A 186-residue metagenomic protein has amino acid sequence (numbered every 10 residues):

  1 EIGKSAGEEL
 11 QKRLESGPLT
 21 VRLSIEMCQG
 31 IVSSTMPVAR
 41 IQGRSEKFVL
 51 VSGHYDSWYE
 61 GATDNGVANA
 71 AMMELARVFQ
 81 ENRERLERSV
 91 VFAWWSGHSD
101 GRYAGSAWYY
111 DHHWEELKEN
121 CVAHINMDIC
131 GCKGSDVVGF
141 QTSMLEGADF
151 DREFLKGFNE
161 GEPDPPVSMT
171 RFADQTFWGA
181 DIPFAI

Functional and structural regions predicted by a protein language model:
E1-I2, G7-E8, R44-E46, W95-I186: Metal-dependent peptidase/peptidase-like ectodomains
E1-T63, E74-S89, D111: Soluble metallo-hydrolase cores and metallopeptidase-like ectodomains found primarily in the secretory/periplasmic
E15-L19, G30, A70-E74, R102-G105 (+1 more regions): A short linear-motif detector with a strong N-terminal bias
R22-S24, A93, A185: General small-molecule cofactor/ligand-binding pocket signal
M27, M36, M72-M73, M127 (+2 more regions): Detector for methionine-enriched segments
V49-Y55, T63-F79, R88-G97, R102-S106 (+2 more regions): Extended, hydrophobic alpha-helical segments in both membrane/secreted and soluble proteins
S57, A68, T142-L145: Active/binding-pocket-proximal capping segment
G61-N65, V137-G139: Short, solvent-exposed loop/turn segments at secondary-structure boundaries
